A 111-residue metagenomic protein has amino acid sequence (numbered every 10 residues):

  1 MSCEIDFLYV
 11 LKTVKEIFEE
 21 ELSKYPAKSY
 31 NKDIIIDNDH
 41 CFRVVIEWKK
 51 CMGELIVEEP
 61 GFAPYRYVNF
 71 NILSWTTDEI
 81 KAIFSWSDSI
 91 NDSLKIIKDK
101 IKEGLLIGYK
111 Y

Functional and structural regions predicted by a protein language model:
S2-K24, Y65, W75-Y111: Ampiphathic alpha-helical segments that act as solvent-exposed interaction surfaces
Y25-N71: Amphipathic, interaction-prone secondary-structure segments
